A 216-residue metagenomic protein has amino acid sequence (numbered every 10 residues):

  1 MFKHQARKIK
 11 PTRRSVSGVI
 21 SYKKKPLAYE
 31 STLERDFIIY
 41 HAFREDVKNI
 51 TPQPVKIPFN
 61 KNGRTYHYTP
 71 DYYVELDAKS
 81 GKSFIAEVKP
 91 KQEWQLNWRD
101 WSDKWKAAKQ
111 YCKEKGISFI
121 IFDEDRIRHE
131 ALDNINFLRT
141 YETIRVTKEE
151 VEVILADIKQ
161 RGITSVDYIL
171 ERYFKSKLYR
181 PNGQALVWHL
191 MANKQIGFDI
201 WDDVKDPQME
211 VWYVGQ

Functional and structural regions predicted by a protein language model:
M1-Q216: Electrostatic, structured charged patches in enzyme active sites and in nucleic-acid/phosphate-binding
